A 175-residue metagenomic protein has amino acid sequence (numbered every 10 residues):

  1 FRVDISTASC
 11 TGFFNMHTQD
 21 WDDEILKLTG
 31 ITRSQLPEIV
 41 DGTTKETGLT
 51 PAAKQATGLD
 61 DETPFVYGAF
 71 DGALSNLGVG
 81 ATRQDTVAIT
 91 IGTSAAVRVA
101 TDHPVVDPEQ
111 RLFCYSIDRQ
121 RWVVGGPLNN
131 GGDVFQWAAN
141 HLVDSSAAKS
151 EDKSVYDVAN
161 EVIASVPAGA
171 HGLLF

Functional and structural regions predicted by a protein language model:
F1-V3, T7-A8, G12-G30, K45-T47 (+1 more regions): Active-site core segments that coordinate phosphate-bearing ligands/cofactors across diverse enzyme families
G30-D41: A conserved helix-loop-beta module that forms one wall/lid of the active-site cleft in ATP-utilizing catalytic domains
